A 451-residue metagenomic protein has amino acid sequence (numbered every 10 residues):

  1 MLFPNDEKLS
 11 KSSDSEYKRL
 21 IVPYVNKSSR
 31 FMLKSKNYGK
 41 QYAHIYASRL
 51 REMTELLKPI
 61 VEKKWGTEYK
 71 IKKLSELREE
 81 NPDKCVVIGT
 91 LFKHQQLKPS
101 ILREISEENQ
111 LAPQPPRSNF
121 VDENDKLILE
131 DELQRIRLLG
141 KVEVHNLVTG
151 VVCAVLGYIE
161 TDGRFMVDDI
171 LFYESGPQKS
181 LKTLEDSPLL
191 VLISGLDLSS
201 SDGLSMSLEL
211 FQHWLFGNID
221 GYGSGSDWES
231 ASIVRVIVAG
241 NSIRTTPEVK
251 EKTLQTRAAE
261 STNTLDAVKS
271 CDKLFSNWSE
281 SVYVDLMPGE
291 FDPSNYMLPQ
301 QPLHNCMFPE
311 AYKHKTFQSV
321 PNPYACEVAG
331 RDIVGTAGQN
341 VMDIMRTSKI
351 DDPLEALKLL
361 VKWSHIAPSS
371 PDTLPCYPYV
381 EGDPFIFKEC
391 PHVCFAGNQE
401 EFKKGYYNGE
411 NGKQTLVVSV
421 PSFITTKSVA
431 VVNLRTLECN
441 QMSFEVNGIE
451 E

Functional and structural regions predicted by a protein language model:
M1-E451: Extended recognition/assembly regions associated with phosphoester-bond processing machinery
